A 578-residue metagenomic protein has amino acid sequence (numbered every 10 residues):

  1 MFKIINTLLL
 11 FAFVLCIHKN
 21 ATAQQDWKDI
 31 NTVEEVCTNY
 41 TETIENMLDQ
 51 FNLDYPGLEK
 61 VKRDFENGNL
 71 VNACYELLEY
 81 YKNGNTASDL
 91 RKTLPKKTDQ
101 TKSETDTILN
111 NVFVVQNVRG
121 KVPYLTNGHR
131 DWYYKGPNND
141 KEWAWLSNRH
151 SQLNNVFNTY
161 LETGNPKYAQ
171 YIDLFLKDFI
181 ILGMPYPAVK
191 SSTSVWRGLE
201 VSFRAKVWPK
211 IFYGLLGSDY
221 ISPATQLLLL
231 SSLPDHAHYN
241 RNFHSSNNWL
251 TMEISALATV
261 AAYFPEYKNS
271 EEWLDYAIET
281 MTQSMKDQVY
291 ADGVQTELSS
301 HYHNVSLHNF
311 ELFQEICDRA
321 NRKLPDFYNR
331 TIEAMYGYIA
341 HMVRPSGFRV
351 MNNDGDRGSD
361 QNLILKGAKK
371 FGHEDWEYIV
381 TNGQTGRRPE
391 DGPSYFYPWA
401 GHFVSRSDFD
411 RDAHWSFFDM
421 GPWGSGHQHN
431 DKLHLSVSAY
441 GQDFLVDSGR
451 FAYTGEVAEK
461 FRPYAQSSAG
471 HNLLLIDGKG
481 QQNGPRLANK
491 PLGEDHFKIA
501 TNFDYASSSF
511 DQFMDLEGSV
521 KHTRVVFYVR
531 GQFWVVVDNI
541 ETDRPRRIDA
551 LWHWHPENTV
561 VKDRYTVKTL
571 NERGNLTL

Functional and structural regions predicted by a protein language model:
M1-Q25: Bacterial Sec-dependent N-terminal signal peptides
T22-Q24, N362, E456-A458, R462-L578: CBM-like, beta-strand-rich accessory domains located in the C-terminal region of large, secreted polysaccharide-active
Q24-K121: Extreme N-terminal leader/anchor segments
D64, G68-G84, H434-L435, A439-T454 (+1 more regions): Acidic-aromatic substrate-binding/catalytic surfaces of carbohydrate-active enzymes
K92, K96-D99, F113-S147, F157-N165: Asp/Glu-centered strand-loop micro-motifs enriched in Gly/Pro and often flanked by an aromatic residue
N138-E333: Aromatic-lined, polymer-binding surfaces characteristic of secreted/periplasmic polysaccharide-degrading enzymes
Y290, V294-L445, I499: Carbohydrate-active enzyme catalytic cores, enriched for enzymes that act on polyanionic acidic polysaccharides
P325-D326, G347-N353, A413-F417, D443-S448 (+4 more regions): Acidic/polar loop patches that form or flank catalytic/metal-binding clefts of enzymes that bind anionic ligands
